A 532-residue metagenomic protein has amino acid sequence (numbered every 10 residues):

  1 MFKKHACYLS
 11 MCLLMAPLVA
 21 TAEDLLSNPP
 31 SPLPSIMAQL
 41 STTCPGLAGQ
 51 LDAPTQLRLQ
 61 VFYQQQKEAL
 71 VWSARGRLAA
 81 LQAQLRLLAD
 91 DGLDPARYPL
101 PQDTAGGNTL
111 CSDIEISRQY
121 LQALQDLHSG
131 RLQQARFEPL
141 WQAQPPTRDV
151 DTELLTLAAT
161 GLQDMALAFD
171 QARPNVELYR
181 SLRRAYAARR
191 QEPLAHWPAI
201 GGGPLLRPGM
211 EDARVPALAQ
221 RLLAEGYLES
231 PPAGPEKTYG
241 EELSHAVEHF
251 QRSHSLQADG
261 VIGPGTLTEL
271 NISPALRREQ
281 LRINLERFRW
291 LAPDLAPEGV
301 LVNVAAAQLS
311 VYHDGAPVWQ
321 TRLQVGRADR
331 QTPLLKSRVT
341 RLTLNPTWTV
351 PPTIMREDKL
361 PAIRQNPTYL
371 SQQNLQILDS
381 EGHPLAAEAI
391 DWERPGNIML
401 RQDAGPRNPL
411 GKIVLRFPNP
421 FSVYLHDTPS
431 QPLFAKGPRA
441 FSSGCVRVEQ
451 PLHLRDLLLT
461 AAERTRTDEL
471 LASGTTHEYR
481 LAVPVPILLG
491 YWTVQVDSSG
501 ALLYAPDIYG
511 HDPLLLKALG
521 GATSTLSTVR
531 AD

Functional and structural regions predicted by a protein language model:
M1-L9: Bacterial N-terminal signal peptides that target proteins for export
K3, L18-T21: Small-residue (G/A/S/T)-rich helix-start motifs and N-terminal tracts that mark the onset
Y8, Y120, L415: A residue-level signal for conserved active-site and pocket-lining positions in enzyme catalytic cores
Y8-P17: Bacterial N-terminal signal peptides
A22-A48, M165-D532: Well-ordered beta-sheet/strand-loop patches within structured domains
E23-P146, D151: Cationic-aromatic interfacial patches
Q125-R183: Histidine-centered catalytic/metal-binding microenvironments
